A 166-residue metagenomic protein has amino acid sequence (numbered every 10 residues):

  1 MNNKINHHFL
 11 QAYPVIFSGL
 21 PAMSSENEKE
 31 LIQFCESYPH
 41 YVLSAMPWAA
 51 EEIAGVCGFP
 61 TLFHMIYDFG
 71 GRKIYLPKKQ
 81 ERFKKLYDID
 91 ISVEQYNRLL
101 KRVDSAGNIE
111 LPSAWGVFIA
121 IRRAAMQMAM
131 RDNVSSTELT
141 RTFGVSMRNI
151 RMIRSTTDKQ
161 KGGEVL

Functional and structural regions predicted by a protein language model:
M1-R82, L100-K101: DNA-contacting interfaces and partner/effector-binding or oligomerization modules in DNA-centric proteins
P47, V103-W115: Short, Lys/Arg-enriched N-terminal segment that forms or immediately precedes the first helix of a structured domain
I53, S135-G144, I150: Short alpha-helical "recognition helix" segments of helix-turn-helix
M65, A129, M152-I153: Residues in the recognition helix of alpha-helical DNA-binding motifs
I89-L99: Short, charge-rich, low-complexity alpha-helical interaction segments
F118-V134: Short, amphipathic alpha-helical "recognition" segments used to contact nucleic acids or chromatin
N133, S146, T157-K161: The DNA-recognition helices of helix-turn-helix-type DNA-binding domains
M152-L166: Short, solvent-exposed alpha-helical "recognition" segments
